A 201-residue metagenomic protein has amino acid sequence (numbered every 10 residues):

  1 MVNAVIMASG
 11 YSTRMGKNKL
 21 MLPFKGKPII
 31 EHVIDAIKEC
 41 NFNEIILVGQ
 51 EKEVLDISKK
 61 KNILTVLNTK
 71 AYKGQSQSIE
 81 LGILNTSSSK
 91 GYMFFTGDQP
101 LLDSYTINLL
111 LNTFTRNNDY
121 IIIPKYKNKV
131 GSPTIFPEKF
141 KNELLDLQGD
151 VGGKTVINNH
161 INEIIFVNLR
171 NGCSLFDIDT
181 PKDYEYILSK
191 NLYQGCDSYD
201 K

Functional and structural regions predicted by a protein language model:
M1-K17, I161: N-terminal nucleotide-binding beta1-loop-alpha1 segment
M1-N3, E39, V54, R116-N118 (+1 more regions): SAM-dependent methyltransferases
A8, V48-Q50, T96, I123: Short beta-strand/turn micro-motifs composed of small residues that flank or help shape donor/cofactor-binding pockets
G16-L20, G26-K38: Short, well-formed alpha-helical segments that are part of the catalytic scaffolds of diverse glycosyltransferases
H32-G91: Conserved N-terminal catalytic core of the sugar/cofactor nucleotidyltransferase
Y72-F140: Conserved beta-loop-beta/alpha segment of the NTase-like Rossmann-fold superfamily that binds/positions NTPs
Q148-K201: Conserved alpha/beta core of the MobA/IspD/sugar-nucleotide pyrophosphorylase nucleotidyltransferase superfamily
